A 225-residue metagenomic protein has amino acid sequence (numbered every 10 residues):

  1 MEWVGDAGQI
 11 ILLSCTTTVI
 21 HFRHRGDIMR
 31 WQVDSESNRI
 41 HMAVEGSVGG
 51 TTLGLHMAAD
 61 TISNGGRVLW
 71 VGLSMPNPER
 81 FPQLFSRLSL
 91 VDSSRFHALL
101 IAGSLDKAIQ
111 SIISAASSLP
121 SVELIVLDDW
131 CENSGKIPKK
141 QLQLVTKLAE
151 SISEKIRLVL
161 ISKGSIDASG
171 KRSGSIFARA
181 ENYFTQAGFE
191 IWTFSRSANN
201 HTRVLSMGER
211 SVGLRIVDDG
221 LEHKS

Functional and structural regions predicted by a protein language model:
F22-S35: Pre-Walker A adenine-sensing motif
N38-S111: Conserved P-loop
P78-R80, K107, G135, D167-K171: Switch/connector loops and helix/strand junctions flanking conserved nucleotide-binding motifs in nucleotide-processing
I101-K155: Phosphate-binding/switch loop-helix module in NTP-utilizing enzymes
I156-S225: Phosphate-binding/switch region of NTP-binding enzymes
